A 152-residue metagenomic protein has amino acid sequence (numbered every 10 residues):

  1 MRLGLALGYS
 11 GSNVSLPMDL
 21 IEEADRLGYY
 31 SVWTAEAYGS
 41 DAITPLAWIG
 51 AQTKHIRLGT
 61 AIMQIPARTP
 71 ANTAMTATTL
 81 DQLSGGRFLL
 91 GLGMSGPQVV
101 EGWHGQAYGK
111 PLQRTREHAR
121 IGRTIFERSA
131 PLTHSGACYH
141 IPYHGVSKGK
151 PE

Functional and structural regions predicted by a protein language model:
M1-T60: N-terminal beta1-alpha1-beta2 module of alpha/beta enzyme domains
Y9, G28-Y29, A67-N72, G86 (+1 more regions): Conserved N-terminal glycine/acidic-rich loop preference
Y9-G11, Y38, Q64-P66, M94-Q98: Active-site-proximal loop/turn and secondary-structure-junction residues that shape catalytic pockets, frequently
P17, G39-A42, P66, T73 (+1 more regions): Generic structural signal for well-ordered secondary structure
A37, Q64-A71, Q106-K110: Short coil/turn segments at secondary-structure boundaries
R57-M63, L89-G93: A short, GP-enriched loop/loop-strand-helix hinge that lies immediately N-terminal to, or at the N-terminal rim
A74-E152: Internal, glycine-rich beta/alpha segment that forms the wall or movable "lid" of small-molecule/cofactor binding
